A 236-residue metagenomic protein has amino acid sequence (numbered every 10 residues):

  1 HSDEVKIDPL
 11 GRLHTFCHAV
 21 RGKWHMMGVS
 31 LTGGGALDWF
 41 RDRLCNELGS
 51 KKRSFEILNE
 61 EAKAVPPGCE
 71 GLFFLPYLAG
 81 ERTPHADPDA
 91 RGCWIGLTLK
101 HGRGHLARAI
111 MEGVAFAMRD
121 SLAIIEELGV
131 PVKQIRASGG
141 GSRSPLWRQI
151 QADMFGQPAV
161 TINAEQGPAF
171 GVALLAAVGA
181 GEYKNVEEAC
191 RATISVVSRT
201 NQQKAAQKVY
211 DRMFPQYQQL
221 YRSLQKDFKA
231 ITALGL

Functional and structural regions predicted by a protein language model:
H1-L236: Active-site core segments that coordinate phosphate-bearing ligands/cofactors across diverse enzyme families
